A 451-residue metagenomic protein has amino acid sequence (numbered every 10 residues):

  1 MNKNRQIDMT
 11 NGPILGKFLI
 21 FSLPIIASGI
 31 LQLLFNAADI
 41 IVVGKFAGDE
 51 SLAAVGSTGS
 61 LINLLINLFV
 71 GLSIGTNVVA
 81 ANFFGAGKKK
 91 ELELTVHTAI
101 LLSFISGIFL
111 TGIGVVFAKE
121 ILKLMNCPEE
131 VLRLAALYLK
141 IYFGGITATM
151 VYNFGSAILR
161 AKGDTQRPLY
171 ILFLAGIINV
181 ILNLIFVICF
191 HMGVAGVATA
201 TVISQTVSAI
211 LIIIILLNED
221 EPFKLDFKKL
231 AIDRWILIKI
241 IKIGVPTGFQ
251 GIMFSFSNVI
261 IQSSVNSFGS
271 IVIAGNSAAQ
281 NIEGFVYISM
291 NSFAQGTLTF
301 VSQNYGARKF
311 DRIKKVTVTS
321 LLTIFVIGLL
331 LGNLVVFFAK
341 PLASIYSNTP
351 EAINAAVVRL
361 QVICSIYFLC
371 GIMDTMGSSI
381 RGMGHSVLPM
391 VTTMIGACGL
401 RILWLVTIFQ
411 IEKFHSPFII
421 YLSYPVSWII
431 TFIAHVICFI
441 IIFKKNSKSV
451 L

Functional and structural regions predicted by a protein language model:
M1-S22, A80-G145, C189-V245, V301-I366 (+1 more regions): Short alpha-helical transmembrane segments in multi-pass integral membrane proteins
N11, L15-L34, A38, L61-L68 (+7 more regions): Residue-level signal for short hydrophobic patches within transmembrane helices of multi-pass membrane transporters
I20-D39, I141, Y152, A175 (+4 more regions): Transmembrane helical elements of multi-pass membrane transporters/channels
I26, I30, L34, A38 (+17 more regions): Generic alpha-helical transmembrane segments of integral inner-membrane proteins, especially permease/transport modules
I30, L34-A53, L122-E129, I185-M192 (+5 more regions): Helix-terminus/linker motif at the lipid-water interface of multi-pass membrane proteins
A47-S60, L139, A198, S270-F285 (+2 more regions): Small-residue hotspots at the loop-to-helix junctions and early N-terminal turns of transmembrane alpha-helices
L52-G112, T149-P168, G275-A339, C370-T393: Small-residue-rich hydrophobic transmembrane alpha-helices
S73, I141-R160, P168-G176, V197-I212 (+5 more regions): Short runs within selected transmembrane alpha-helices of multi-pass transporters and secretion channels
